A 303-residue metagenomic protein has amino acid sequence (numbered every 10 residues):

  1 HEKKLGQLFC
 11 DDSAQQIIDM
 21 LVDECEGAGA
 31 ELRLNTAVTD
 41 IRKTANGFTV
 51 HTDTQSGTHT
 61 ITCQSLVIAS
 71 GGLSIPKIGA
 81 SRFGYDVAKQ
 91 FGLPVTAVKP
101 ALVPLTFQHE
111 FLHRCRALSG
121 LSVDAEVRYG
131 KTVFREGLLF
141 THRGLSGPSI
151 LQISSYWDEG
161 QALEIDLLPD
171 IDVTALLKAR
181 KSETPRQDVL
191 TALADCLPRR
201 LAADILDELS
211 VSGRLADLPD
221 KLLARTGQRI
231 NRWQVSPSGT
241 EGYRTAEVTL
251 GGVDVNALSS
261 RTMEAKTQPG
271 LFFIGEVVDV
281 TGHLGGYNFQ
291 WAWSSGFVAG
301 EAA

Functional and structural regions predicted by a protein language model:
H1-E31, T36: Conserved N-terminal/central alpha/beta ligand/cofactor-binding core
L34, A203-T281: A glycine-rich dinucleotide-binding beta-alpha-beta segment and adjacent secondary-structure elements that constitute
L34-G47: A conserved short coil-to-beta-strand element within the FAD-binding core of flavoproteins
Q55-S65, V133-E136: Core beta-strand elements of the Rossmann-like FAD/NAD(P) dinucleotide-binding domain in flavoenzyme oxidoreductases
S65-F111: Glycine-rich loop(s) and the adjacent beta-strand/alpha-helix scaffold that form part
I75-P76, P104, T141, L145-P148 (+2 more regions): Glycine-rich phosphate/pyrophosphate-binding beta-alpha loops
G84-F91, Q290-A303: An active-site-proximal "capping" alpha-helix that borders the catalytic cofactor pocket
L93-K99, V103-K221: An anion/pyrophosphate-binding glycine-rich loop and adjacent beta-alpha core in soluble alpha-beta enzymes
